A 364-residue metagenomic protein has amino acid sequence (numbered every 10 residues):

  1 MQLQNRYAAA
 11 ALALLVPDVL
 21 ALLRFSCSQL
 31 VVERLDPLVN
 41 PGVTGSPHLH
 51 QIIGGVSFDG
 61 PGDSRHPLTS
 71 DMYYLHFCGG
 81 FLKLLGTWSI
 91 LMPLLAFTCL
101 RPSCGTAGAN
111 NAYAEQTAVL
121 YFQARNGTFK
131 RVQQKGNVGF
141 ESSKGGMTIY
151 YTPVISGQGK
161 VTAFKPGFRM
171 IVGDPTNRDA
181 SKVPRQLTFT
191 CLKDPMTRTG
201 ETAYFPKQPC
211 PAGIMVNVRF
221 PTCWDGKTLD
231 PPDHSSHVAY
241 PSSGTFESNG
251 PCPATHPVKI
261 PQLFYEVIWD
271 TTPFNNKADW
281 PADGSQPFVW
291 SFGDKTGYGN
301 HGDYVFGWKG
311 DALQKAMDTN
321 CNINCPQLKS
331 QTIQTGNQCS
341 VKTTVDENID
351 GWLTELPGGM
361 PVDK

Functional and structural regions predicted by a protein language model:
M1-L23: Fungal secretory targeting signals
L14-D18, L38, T222: Generic hydrophobic/packing signal
L22-P47, Q51-V218, D225-K364: Primary mode marks residue(s) on the alpha4-beta5-alpha5 output face of response regulator receiver
